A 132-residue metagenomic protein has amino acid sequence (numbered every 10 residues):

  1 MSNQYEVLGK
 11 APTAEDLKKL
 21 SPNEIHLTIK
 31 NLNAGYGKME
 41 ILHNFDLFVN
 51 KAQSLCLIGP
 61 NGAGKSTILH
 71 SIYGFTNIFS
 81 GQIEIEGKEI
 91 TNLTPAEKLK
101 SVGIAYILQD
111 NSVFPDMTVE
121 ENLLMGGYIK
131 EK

Functional and structural regions predicted by a protein language model:
M1-N33: ABC-family P-loop ATPase nucleotide-binding domain
I29-L32, E40-Q53, G81: Conserved beta-strand
G37, L55, N77, M117-K132: ABC-type ATPase nucleotide-binding domains, specifically the catalytic core motifs of the NBD
L55-C56, Y106: Short beta-strand immediately N-terminal to the Walker A/P-loop
I58-P60: The feature captures the beta-strand-to-loop junction immediately N-terminal to the Walker
Y73: Helix-to-loop junction immediately C-terminal to a conserved catalytic motif
G81-E89, K100-V102: Conserved ABC transporter NBD signature motif
L108-S112, M117: ABC ATPase nucleotide-binding domain signature
